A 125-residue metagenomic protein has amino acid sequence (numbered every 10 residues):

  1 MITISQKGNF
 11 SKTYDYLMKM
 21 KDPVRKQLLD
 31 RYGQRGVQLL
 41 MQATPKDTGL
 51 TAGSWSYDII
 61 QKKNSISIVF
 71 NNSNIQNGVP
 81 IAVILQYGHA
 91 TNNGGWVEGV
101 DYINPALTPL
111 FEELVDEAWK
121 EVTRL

Functional and structural regions predicted by a protein language model:
M1-N77, I81-L125: Short, Lys/Arg-rich flexible segments
